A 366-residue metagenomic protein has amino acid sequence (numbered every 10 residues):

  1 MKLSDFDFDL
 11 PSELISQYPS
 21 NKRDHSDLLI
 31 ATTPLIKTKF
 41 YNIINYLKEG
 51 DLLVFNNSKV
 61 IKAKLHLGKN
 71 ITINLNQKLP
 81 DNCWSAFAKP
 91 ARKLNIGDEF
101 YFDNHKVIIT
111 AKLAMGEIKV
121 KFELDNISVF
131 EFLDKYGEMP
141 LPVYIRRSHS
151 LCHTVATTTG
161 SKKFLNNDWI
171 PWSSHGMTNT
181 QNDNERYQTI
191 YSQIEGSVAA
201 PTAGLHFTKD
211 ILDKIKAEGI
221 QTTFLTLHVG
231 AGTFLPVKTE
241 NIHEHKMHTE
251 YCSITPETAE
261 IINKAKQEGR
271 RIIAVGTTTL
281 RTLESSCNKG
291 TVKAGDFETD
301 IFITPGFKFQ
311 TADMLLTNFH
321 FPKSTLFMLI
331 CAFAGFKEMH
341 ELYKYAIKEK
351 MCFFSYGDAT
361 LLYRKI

Functional and structural regions predicted by a protein language model:
M1-L151, N166-S173, N179-I366: Surface-exposed, charge/polar-rich loops and edge strands
T157: Beta-strand-rich ligand-recognition modules
K163: Charge-lined substrate channels and their catalytic hotspots, especially those that engage the 3′ end of RNA
